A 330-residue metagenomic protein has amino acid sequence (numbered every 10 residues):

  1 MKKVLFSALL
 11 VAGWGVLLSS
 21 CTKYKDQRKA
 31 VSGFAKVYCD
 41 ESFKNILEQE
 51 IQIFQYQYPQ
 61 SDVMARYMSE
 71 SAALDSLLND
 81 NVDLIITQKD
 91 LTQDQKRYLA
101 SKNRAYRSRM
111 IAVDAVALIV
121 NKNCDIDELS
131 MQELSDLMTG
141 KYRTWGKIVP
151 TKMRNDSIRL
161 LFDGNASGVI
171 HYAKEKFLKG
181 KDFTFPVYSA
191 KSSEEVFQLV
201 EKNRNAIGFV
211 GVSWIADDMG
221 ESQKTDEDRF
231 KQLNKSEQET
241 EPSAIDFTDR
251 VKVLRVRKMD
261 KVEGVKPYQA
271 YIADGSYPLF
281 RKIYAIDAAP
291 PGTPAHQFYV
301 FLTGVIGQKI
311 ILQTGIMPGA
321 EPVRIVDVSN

Functional and structural regions predicted by a protein language model:
M1-S19: Sec-dependent bacterial lipoprotein signal peptides
V11, M68, I85-D94, K191 (+1 more regions): Short beta-strand and adjacent tight-turn residues that come in two discontinuous sequence segments and form the edges
V16-L17, R97, T225: Hydrophobic alpha-helical segments
C21-P59, V63-S71, D75-L78, A112 (+1 more regions): Exported/periplasmic ABC-transporter solute-binding proteins
S71-K102, I215-D218: Pocket-flanking alpha-helical
N103-R107: Periplasmic N-terminal soluble interaction domains immediately after the signal peptide in Gram-negative
